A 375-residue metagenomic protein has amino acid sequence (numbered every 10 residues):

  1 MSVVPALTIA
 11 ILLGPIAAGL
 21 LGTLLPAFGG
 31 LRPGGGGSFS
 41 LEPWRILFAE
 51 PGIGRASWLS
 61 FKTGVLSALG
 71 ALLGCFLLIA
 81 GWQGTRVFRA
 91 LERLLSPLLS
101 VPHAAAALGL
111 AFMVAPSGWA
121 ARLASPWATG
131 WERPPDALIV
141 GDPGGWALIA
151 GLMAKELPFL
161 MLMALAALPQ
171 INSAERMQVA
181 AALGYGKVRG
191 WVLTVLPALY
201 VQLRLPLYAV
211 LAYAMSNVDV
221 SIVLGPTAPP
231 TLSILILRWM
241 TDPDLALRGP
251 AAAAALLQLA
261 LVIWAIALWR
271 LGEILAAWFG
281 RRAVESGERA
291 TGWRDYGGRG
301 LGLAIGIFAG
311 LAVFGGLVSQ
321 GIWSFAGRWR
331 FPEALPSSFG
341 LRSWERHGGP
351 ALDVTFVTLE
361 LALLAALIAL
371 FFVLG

Functional and structural regions predicted by a protein language model:
S2-P33, L47-P169, A198, Q202-V218 (+4 more regions): Membrane-water interface segments at the C-terminal ends of transmembrane alpha-helices in multi-pass inner-membrane
P33, G37, V218-A246, P332-S337: Glycine-rich helix-loop "coupling/hinge" segments at transmembrane-helix boundaries in multipass transporters
G35-I46, R328, E333-W344: Alpha-helical transmembrane segments of bacterial inner-membrane membrane proteins
A80, G84-R86, S173-E175, V179 (+1 more regions): Cytoplasmic membrane-interface regions of multi-pass membrane proteins
S125-P135, A228, I234, R238-M240 (+1 more regions): Long, highly hydrophobic alpha-helical transmembrane signal-anchor segments
P169-N172, Q178-Y200: Short helix-to-coil transition segments within interhelical loops that connect adjacent transmembrane helices
A246-A252: Helix-loop-helix hairpin linking two adjacent transmembrane segments in secondary transporters
G272-G302: Alpha-helical transmembrane segments of integral membrane proteins
